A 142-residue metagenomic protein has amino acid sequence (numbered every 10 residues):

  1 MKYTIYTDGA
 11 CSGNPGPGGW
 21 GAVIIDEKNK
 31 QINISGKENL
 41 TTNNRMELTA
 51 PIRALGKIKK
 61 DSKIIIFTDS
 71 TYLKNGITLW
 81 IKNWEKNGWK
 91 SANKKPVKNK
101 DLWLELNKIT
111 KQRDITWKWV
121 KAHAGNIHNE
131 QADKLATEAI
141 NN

Functional and structural regions predicted by a protein language model:
M1-R45, T49, R53-K60, K134-N142: RNase H-like nuclease fold core
A10-P17, R53-Q131, L135, I140: RNase H catalytic domain
